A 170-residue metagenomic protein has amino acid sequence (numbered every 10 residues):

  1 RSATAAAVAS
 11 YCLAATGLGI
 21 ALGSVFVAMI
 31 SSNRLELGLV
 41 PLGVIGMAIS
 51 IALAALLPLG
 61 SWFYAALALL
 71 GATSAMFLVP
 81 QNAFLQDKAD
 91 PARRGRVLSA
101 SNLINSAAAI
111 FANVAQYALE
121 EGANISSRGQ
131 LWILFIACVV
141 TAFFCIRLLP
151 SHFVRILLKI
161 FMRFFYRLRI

Functional and structural regions predicted by a protein language model:
S2-I146: C-terminal transmembrane bundle of multi-pass solute transporters/carriers
F135-I170: Membrane-anchoring hydrophobic helices of lipid-metabolizing enzymes
